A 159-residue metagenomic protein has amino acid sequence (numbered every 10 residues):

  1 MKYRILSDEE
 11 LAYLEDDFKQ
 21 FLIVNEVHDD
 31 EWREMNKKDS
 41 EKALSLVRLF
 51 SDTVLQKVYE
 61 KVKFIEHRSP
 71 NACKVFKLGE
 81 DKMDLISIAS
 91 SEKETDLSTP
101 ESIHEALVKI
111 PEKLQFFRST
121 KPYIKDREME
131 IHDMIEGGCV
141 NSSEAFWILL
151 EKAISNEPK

Functional and structural regions predicted by a protein language model:
K2-H67: N-terminal interaction modules that seed assembly of large macromolecular complexes
R4-S7, L11, A43, V47 (+7 more regions): Intrinsic-disorder-associated interaction segments
E31-W32, F50, V54, V58 (+5 more regions): Generic structural signal of hydrophobic/aromatic residues within well-ordered alpha-helices of folded domains
W32-M35, D39, N71, V75 (+4 more regions): Short, surface-exposed, charged/polar-biased interaction segments
A43-H104: Long, charge-patterned amphipathic interaction tracts in eukaryotic proteins
I88-E128: An amphipathic alpha-helical core segment
P111-K159: Glycine-rich, aromatic-bearing surface loops/beta-hairpins
